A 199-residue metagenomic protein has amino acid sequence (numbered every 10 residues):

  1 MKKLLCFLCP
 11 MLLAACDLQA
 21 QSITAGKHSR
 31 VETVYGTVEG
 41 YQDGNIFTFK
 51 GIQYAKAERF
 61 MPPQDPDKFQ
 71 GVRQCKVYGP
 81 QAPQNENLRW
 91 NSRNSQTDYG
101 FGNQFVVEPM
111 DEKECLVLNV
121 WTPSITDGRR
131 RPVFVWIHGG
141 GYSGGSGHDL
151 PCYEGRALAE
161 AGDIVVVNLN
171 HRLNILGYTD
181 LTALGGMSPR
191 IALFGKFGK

Functional and structural regions predicted by a protein language model:
M1-A25: Bacterial Sec-dependent N-terminal signal peptides
L18-P189: Non-catalytic accessory segments of hydrolases
L193: Active-site loop and adjoining helix of the penicillin-binding protein/serine DD-peptidase-beta-lactamase fold
K196-K199: Extended, hydrophobic alpha-helical segments in both membrane/secreted and soluble proteins
